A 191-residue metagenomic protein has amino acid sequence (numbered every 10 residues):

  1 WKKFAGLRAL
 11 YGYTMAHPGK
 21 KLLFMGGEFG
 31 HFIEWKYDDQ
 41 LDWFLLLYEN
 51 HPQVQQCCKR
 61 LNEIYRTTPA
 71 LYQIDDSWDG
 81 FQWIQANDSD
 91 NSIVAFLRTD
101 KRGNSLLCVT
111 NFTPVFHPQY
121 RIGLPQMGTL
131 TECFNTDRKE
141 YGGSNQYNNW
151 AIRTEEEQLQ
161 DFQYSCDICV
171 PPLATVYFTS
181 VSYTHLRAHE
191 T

Functional and structural regions predicted by a protein language model:
W1-K2, D42-P52, F162-D167: Active-site rim elements
K2-A5, T14, I84-N87, C166-I168: Short Gly/Pro-enriched turn/cap motifs at secondary-structure boundaries
A9-L10, A16-G19, L23-G26, G30-L106: Glycan-recognition and catalytic regions of carbohydrate-active enzymes
L41, L46-V54, L61-E63, R121-I152: C-terminal accessory region downstream of the catalytic core in glycan-modifying enzymes
Q85-L124, A174-T179: Carbohydrate-binding surface patches
A151-Y183: C-terminal beta-strand-rich structural cap/linker in extracellular carbohydrate-active enzymes
T184-T191: Conserved small/polar residues in nucleotide/adenosyl-binding loops
